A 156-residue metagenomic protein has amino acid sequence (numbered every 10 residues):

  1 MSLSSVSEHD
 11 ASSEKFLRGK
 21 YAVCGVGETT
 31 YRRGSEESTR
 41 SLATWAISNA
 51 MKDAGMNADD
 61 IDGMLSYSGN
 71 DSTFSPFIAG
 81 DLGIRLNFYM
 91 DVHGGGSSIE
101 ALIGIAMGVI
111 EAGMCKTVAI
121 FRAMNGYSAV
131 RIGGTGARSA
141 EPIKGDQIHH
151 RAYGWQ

Functional and structural regions predicted by a protein language model:
M1-V92, G108-A112, R122-Q156: Conserved "HGTGT" condensation-loop signature of ketosynthase/thiolase-family condensing enzymes that catalyze
A101: Active-site histidine-anchored catalytic micro-motif
T117-F121: Short, well-structured beta-strand segments enriched in hydrophobic/aromatic residues within extracellular or lumenal
